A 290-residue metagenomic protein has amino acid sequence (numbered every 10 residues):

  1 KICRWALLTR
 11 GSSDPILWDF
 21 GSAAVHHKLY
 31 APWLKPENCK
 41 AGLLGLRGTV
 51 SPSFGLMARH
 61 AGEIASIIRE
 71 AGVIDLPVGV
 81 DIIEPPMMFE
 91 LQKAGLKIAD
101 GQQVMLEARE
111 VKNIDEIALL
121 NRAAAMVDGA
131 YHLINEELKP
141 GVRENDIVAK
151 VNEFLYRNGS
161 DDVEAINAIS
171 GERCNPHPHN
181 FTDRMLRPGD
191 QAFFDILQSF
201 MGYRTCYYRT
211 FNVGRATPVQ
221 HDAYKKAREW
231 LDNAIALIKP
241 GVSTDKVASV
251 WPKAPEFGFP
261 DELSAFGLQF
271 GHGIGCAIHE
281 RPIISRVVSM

Functional and structural regions predicted by a protein language model:
K1-M290: Active-site neighborhoods and metal-handling regions in enzymes and metal-associated proteins
